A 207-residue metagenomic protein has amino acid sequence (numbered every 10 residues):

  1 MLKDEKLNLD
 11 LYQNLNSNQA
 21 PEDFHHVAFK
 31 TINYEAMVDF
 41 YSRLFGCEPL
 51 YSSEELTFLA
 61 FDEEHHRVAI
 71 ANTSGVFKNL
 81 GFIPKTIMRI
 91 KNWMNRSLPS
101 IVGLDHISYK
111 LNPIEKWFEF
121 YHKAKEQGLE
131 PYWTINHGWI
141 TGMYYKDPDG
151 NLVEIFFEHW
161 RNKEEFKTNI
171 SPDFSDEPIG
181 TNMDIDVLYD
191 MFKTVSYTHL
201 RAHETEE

Functional and structural regions predicted by a protein language model:
M1-P21, V76: Short acidic N-proximal helix/loop "leader" segments that mark the beginning of a domain or an inter-domain linker
L2-K6, E48-I101, K146, L152-W160: Conserved short beta-strand elements that form part of the metal-binding/catalytic scaffold of enzyme active sites
D23-I32, G81-K123, T141-P148: Vicinal oxygen chelate
H25-I32, A36-R43, C47-T57, D62: N-terminal "first-domain core" detector
M37-S42, A124, Y145, G150 (+1 more regions): Conserved active-site tyrosine of GNAT-family acetyltransferases
S53-L56, H137-T141: Short acidic/glycine-enriched loop/turn segments that link adjacent beta-strands
G138-M191: A contiguous, mid-protein "functional segment" used to position or interact with cofactors/ions or partner subunits
T198-T205: Conserved small/polar residues in nucleotide/adenosyl-binding loops
